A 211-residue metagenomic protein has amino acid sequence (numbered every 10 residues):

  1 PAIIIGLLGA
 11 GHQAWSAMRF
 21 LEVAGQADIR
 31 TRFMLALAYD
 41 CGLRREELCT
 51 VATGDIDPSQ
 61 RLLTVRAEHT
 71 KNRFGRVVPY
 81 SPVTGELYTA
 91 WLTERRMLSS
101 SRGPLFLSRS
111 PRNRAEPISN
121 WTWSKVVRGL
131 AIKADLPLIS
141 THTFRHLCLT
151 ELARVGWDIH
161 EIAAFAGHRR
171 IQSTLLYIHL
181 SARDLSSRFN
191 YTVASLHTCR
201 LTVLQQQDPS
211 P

Functional and structural regions predicted by a protein language model:
P1-P211: Conserved catalytic core of the tyrosine transesterase superfamily
